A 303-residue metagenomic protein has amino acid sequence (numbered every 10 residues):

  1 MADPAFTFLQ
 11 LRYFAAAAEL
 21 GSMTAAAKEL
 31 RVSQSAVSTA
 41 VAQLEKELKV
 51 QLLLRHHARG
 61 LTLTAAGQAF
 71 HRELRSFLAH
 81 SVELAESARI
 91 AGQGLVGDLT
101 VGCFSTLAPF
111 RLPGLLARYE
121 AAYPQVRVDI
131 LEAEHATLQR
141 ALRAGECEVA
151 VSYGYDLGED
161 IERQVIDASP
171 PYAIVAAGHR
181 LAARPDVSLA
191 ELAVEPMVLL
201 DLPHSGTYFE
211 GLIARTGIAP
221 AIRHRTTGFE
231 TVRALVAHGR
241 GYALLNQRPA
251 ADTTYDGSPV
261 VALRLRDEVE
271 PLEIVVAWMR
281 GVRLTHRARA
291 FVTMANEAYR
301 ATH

Functional and structural regions predicted by a protein language model:
A16-S33: Short helix-boundary/capping micro-motifs
E45-A65: A short LG(V/I)-centered, amphipathic sequence patch enriched for acidic residue(s) preceding the LG motif
E47-L48, F70-G92, G154, F291: Alpha-helical linker/hinge and terminal dimerization helices associated with HTH transcriptional regulators
R59, A65, R89-A108, A122-V126 (+2 more regions): Interdomain hinge and pocket-entrance segments immediately C-terminal to HTH DNA-binding domains
V96-E159, T226: Central regulatory/effector-binding core of bacterial HTH transcription factors
R111, V260-H303: A late-sequence structural motif
E159-V165, S169-P170, R184, E191 (+1 more regions): Beta-alpha-beta core module
P196-T216, H238, Q247-A251, L284-T293 (+1 more regions): Secondary-structure junction motif
